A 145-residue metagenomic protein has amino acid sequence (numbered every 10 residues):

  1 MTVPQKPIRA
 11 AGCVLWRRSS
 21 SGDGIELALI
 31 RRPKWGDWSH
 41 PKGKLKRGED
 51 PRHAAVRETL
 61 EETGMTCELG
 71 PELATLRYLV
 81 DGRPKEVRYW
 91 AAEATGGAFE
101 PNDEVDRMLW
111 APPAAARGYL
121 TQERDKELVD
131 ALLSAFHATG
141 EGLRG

Functional and structural regions predicted by a protein language model:
M1-P4, P71-L79, F136-A138: Charged, low-complexity, helix/coiled-coil-prone segments
T2-H40: N-terminal strand-loop-strand
T2-I8, L15-S20, K46, T63-E68 (+2 more regions): Short linear motifs at secondary-structure transitions and domain/linker junctions
A11-G12, A55, T95, T139: Intrinsic disorder/low-complexity segments
C13, R32-W35, V87, R107 (+1 more regions): Intrinsically disordered regions, especially transient/low-confidence alpha-helical propensity segments and coil-helix
G43-A131: Unchanged
L128, S134-G145: Short, charged, intrinsically disordered terminal tails
